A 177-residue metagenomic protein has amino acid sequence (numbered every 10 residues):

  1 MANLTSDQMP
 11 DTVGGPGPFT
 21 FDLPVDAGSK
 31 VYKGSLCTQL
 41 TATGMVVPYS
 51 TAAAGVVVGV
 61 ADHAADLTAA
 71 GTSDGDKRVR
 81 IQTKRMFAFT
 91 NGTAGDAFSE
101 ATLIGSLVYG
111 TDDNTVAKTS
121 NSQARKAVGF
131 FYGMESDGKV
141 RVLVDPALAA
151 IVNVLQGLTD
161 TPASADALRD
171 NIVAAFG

Functional and structural regions predicted by a protein language model:
M1-G177: Surface-exposed, low-hydrophobicity beta-strand/loop segments enriched in small/polar/acidic residues
